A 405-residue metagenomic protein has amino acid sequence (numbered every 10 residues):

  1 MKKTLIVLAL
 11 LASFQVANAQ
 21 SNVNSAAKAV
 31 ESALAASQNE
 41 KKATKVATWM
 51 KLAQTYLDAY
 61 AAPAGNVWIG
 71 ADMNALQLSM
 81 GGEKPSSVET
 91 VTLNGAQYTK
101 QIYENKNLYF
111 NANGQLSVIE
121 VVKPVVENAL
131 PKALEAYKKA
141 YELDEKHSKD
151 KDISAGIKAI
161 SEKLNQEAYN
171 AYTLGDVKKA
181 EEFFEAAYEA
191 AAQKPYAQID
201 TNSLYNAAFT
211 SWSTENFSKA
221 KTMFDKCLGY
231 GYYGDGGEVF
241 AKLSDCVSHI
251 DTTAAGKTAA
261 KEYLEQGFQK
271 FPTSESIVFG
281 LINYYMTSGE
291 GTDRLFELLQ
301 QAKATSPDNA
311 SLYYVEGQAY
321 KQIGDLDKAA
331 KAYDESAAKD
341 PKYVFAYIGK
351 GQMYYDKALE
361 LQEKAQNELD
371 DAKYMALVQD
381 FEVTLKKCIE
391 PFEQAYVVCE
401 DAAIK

Functional and structural regions predicted by a protein language model:
A43, T55-Q166, N170-L174, A191-T201 (+2 more regions): Short coil/linker segments at helix-helix boundaries
K45, H147, D200, G234-G236 (+4 more regions): Residue-level recognition of tetratricopeptide repeat
K45, L52, A59, E167 (+8 more regions): Structural register within alpha-helical repeat arrays
A140, A187, C227, Q266-G267 (+3 more regions): Canonical positions in the second alpha-helix
